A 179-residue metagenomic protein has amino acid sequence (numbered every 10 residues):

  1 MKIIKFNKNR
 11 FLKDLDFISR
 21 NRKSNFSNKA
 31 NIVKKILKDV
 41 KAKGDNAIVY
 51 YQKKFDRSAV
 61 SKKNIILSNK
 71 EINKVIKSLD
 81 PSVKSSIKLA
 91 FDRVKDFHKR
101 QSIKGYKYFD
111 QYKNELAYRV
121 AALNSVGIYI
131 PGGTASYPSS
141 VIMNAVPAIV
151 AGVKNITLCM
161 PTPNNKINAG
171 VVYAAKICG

Functional and structural regions predicted by a protein language model:
M1-N124: N-terminal Rossmann-like NAD(P)+-binding subdomain of aldehyde/semialdehyde dehydrogenases
Y108-Y173: Conserved small-residue-rich beta-alpha loop and adjacent elements that most often cradle the phosphate/pyrophosphate
A175-G179: Short, intrinsically disordered, charge-balanced linker/junction segments flanking boundaries in proteins
